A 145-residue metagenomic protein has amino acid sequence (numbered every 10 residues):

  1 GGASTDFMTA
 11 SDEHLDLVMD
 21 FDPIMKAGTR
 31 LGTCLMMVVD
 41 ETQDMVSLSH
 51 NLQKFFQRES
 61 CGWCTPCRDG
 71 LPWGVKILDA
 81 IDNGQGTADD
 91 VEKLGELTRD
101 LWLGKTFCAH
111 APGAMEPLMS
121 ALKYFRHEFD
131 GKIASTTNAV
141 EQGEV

Functional and structural regions predicted by a protein language model:
G1-V145: Redox cofactor-anchoring modules in respiratory/redox and cofactor-processing assemblies
